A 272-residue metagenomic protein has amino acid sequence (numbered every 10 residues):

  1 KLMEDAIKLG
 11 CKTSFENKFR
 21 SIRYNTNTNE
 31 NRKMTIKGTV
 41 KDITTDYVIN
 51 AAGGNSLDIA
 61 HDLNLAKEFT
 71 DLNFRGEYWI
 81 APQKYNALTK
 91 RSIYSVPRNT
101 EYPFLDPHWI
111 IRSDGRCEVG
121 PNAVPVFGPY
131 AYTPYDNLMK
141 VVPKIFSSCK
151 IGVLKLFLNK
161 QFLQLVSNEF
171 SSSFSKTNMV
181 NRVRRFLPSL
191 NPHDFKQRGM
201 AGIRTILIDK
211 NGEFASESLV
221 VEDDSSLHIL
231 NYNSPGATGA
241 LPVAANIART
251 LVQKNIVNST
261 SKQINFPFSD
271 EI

Functional and structural regions predicted by a protein language model:
K1-Y47, D58, G239-V252: Helical element adjacent to the flavin cofactor pocket in flavoenzyme catalytic cores
T13-F15, N50, V119, Q197: General beta-strand structural signal in soluble alpha/beta enzymes
I22-K140: Flavin-dependent oxidoreductases
Y47, P121, Y130, A215 (+1 more regions): A conserved FAD-binding loop/helix module that cradles the flavin
L63, L187, I247-I256: Short, hydrophobic alpha-helical segments
T70-R75, I80-K84, K155-S234: Flavin (FAD/FMN) cofactor-binding core of flavoprotein oxidoreductases
A87, R91-G199: Active-site lid/adjacent beta-loop-alpha segment flanking the redox-cofactor pocket in flavoenzymes
V252-I272: Active-site-proximal substrate-binding core of FAD-dependent oxidoreductases
